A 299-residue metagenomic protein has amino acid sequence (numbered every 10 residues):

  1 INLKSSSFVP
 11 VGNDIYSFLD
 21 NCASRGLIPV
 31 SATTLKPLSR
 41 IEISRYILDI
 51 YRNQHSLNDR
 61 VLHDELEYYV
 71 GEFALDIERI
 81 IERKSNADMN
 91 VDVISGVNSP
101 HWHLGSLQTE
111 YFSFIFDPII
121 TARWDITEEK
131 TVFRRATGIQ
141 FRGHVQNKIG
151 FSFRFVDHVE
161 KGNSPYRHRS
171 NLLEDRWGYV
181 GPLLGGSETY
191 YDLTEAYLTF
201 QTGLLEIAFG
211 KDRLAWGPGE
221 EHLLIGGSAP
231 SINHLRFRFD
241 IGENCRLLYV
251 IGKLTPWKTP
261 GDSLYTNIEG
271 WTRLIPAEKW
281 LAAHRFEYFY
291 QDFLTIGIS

Functional and structural regions predicted by a protein language model:
I1-Y16: Acidic, Ser/Thr/Pro/Gly-enriched interdomain connector segments
Y16-L27: Mature N-terminal segment immediately following signal peptide/propeptide cleavage in secreted/periplasmic
R25-T34, S39-I41, R45-T295: Outer-membrane beta-barrel channel domains
I298-S299: A conserved mid-domain beta-alpha-beta active-site/ligand-binding segment of alpha/beta enzyme cores
